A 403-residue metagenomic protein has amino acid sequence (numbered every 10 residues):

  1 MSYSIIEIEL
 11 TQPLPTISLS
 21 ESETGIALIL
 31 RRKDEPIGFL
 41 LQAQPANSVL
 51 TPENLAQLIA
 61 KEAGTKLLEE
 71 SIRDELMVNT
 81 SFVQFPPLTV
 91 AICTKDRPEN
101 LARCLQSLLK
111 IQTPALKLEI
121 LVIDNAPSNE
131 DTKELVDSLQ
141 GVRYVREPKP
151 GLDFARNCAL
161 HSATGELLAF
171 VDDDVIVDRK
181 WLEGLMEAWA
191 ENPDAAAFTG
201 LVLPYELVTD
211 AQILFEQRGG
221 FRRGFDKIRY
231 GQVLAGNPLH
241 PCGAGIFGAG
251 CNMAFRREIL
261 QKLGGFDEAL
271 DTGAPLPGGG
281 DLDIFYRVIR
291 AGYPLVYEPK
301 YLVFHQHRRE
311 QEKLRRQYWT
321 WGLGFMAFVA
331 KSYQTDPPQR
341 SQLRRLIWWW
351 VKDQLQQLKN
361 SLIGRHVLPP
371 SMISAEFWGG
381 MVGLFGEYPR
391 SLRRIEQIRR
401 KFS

Functional and structural regions predicted by a protein language model:
S2-K33, G38-S107: N-proximal low-complexity "stem/linker" segments adjacent to membrane-targeting elements
L88-N100, C104, I111-Q112, I123 (+2 more regions): A conserved hydrophobic helix/loop-capping motif in glycosyltransferases and polysaccharide synthases
Q106-R146, P150: Acidic donor-binding segment of Leloir-type glycosyltransferases
L168: Short aromatic/hydrophobic "clamp" motif used to bind/position activated sugar donors
K180-G220: Conserved donor NDP-sugar-binding/catalytic core segment of glycosyltransferases
R218-G245: Short, flexible, basic/aromatic active-site loop/helix in glycosyltransferases
I246-G264, A269-Y301: A short, conserved alpha-helix in the catalytic core of glycosyltransferases
W319-L323, P337-S403: Non-catalytic, C-terminal membrane-associated alpha-helical segments of glycosyltransferases
